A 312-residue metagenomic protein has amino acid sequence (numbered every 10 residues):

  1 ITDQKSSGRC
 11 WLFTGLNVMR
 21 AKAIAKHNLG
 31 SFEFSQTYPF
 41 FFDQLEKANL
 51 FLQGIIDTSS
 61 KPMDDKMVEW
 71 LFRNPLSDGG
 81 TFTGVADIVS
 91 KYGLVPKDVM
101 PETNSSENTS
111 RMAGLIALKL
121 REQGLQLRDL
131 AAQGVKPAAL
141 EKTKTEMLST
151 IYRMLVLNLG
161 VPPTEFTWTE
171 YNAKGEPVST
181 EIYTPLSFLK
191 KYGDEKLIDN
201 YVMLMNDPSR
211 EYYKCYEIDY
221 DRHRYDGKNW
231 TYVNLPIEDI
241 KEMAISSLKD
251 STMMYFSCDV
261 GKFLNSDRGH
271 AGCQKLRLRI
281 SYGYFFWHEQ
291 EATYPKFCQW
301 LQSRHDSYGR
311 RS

Functional and structural regions predicted by a protein language model:
I1-S6, L12-Q299, S312: Structured alpha-helical subdomains that flank or immediately precede key functional sites
Q302: Short coil/loop residues immediately preceding or within conserved phosphate-binding loops of NTP-utilizing enzyme
D306-Y308: Residues located in well-ordered beta-strands
